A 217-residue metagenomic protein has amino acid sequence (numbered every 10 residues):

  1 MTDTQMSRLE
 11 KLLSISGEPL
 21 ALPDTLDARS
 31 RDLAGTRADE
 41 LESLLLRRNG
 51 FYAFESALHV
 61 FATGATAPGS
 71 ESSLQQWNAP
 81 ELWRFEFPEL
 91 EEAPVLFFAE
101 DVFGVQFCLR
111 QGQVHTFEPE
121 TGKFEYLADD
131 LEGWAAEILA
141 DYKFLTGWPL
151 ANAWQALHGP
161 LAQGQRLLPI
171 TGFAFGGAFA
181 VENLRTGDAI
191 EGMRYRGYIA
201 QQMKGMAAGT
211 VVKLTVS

Functional and structural regions predicted by a protein language model:
M1-L109, L167-S217: A surface-exposed partner-binding patch
Y52, Y126, Y142, H158 (+1 more regions): Sequence-level detector for tyrosine residue identity
T63-P68, E120, A136, A153-L157: Charge-rich, low-complexity amphipathic helices in intrinsically disordered tails/linkers adjacent to domains
E100, Q111, E118-E120: Short, structured patches in soluble enzyme cores that scaffold and shape functional sites
H115-N152: Compact, glycine/acidic-enriched structural inserts
L139-G172: Short aromatic loop motif centered on NTY/YTY
